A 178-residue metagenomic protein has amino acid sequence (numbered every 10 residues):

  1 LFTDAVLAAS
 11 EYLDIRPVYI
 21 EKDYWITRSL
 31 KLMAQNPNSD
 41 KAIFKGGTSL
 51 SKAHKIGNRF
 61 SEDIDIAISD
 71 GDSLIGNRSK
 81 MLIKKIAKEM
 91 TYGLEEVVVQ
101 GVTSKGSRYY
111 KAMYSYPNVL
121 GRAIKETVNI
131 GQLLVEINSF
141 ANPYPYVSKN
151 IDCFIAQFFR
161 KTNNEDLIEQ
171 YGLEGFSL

Functional and structural regions predicted by a protein language model:
L1-I43, L82-I86: Helical scaffold of the NTase/Pol beta-like nucleotidyltransferase catalytic core
L1-V6, I56-D65, N129, K161-I168: Short, compositionally biased low-complexity segments
A8, T27-K31, E95, V99-L178: Catalytic cores of NTP-dependent nucleotidyl/adenyl transfer enzymes across multiple folds
A8-D14, I64-L74: Glycine-/proline-rich flexible loop or hinge segments
A34-I64, S69-D70: Active-site nucleotide-donor binding segment shared across nucleotidyl transfer reactions
A53-G57, G76-M81, Y146-S148: Short, conserved acidic/polar surface loops in the N-terminal third of protein domains
E62-I64, K85-K88, C153-F158: Short, low-complexity, polar/charged sequence segments that are solvent-exposed and flexible
I68-S104: Metal-dependent nucleotidyltransferase catalytic core
